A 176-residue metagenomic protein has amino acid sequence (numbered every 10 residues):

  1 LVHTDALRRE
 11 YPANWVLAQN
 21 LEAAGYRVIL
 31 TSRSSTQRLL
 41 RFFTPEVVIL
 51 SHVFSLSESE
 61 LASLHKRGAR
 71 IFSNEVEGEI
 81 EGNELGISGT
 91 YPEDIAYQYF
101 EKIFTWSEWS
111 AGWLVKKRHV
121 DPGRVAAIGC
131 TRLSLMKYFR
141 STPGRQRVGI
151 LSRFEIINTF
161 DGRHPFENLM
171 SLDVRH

Functional and structural regions predicted by a protein language model:
L1-T142, I150-F160: Active-site and donor-binding regions of nucleotide-sugar-utilizing enzymes
R145: Phosphate-coordination loops involved in phosphoryl transfer and adenosine-cofactor binding
V148-H176: Donor-nucleotide binding loops and adjacent catalytic segments primarily of GT-B fold Leloir glycosyltransferases
